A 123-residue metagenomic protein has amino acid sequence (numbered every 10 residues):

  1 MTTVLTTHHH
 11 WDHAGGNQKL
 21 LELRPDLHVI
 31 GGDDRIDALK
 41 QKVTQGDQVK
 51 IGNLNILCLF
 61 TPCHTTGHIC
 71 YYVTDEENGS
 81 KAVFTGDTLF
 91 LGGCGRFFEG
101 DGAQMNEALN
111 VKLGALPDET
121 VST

Functional and structural regions predicted by a protein language model:
M1-F60, T74, K81: Active-site HxH/HxHxD metal-binding segment of metal-dependent hydrolases
L39-T123: Catalytic core of the metallo-beta-lactamase
